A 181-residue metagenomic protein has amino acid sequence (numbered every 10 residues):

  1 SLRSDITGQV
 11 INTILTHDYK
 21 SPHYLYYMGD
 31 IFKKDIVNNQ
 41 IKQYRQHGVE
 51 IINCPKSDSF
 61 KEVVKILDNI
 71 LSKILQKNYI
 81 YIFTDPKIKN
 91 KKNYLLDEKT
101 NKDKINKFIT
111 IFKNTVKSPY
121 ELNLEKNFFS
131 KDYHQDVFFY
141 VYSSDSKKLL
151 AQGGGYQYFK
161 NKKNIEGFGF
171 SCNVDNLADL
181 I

Functional and structural regions predicted by a protein language model:
S1: Polyanion/phosphate-binding surface patch
D5-Y19, L25-N78, K87-I181: Positively charged, Gly/Ser-enriched RNA/tRNA-binding surfaces
I82-T84: Acidic/histidine-rich, metal-coordinating catalytic segments
